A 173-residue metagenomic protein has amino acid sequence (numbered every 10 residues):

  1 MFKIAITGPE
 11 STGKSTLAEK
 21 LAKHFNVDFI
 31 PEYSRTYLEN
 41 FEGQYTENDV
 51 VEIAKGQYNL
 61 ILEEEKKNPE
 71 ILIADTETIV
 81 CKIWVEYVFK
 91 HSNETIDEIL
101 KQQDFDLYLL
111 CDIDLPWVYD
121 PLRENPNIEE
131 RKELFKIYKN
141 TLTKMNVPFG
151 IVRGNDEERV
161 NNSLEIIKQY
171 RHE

Functional and structural regions predicted by a protein language model:
M1-K3, P69: Pre-Walker A (Motif I) flank of P-loop NTPase domains
I6: Hydrophobic anchor at the beta1->P-loop junction of P-loop NTPases
E10: The conserved Walker
K14: Conserved lysine of the Walker
E19, K23-L62: Conserved substrate/cofactor phosphate-moiety recognition/catalytic segment in nucleotide-dependent phosphotransferases
Q44-F89: Conserved nucleotide-sensing/catalytic segment adjacent to the nucleotide-binding pocket in NTP-handling enzymes
F89-E158: A glycine- and Lys/Arg-enriched "phosphate-lid" helix/loop adjacent to the NTP-binding pocket of small-molecule kinases
